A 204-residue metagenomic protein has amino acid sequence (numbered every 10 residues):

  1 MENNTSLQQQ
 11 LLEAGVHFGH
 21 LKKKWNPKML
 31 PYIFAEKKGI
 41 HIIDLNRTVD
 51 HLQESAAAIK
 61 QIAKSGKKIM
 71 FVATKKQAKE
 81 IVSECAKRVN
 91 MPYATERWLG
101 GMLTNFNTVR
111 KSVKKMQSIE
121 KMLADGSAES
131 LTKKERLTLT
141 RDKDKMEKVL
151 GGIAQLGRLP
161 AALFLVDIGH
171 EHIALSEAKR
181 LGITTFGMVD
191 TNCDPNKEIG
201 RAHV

Functional and structural regions predicted by a protein language model:
M1-K68, T74-K75, K79-M122, K133-R136 (+2 more regions): N-terminal cationic and glycine-rich segments that engage phosphates or anionic surfaces
I69-M70, P92-T95, F164, T184-M188: Short hydrophobic alpha-helical runs that function as membrane-insertion/retention elements
V72-K75, L165-D167: Short His-Asn-centered micro-motif
K143-L150: Short gly/ser/thr-rich secondary-structure transition/capping motifs
Q155-A178: Glycine-rich phosphate-binding loop
H170-E198: Nucleotide-binding motor/catalytic cores of P-loop/tubulin-like NTPases across gene-expression machines
A202-V204: Conserved small/polar residues in nucleotide/adenosyl-binding loops
